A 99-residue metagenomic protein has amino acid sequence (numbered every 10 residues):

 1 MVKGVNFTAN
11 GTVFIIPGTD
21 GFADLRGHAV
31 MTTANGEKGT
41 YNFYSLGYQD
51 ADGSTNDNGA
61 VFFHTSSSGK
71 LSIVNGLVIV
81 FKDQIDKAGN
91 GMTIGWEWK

Functional and structural regions predicted by a protein language model:
M1-K99: Beta-strand-enriched cores of mature, soluble protein domains
